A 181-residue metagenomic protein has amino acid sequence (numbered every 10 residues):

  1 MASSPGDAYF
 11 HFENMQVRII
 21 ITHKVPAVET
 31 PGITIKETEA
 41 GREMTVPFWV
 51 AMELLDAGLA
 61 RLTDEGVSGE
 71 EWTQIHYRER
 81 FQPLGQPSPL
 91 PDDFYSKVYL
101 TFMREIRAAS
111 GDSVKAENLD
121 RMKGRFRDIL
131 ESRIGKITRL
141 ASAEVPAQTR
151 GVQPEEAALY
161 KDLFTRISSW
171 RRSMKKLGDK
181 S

Functional and structural regions predicted by a protein language model:
M1-A27: N-terminal, Lys/Arg-enriched amphipathic/low-complexity engagement segments that precede the first folded domain
S3-P5, K24, T30-T34, T45-F48 (+2 more regions): Residue-level detector of functional hotspots within protein domains
S3-Y9, V67-S181: Charge/polar-rich, low-complexity and marginally structured segments
R18, I33-I35, R78, I106: General secondary-structure edge motif
R18-T22, T63-V67, D93: Short, functional N-terminal and low-complexity linear motifs
P26-S68: Compact, well-ordered interaction domains used in eukaryotic information-processing assemblies
